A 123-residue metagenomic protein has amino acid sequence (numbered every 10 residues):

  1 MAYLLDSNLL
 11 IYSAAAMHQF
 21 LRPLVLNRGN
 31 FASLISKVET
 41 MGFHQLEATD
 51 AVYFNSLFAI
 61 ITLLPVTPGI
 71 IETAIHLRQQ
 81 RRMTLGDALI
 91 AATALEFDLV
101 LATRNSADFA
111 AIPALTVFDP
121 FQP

Functional and structural regions predicted by a protein language model:
M1-A32, G42-S56, P123: Short, well-structured N-terminal submotif of metal-dependent ribonuclease cores
L9-L10, S36, I70, L89-I90 (+1 more regions): Alpha-helix capping/helix-boundary segments
L10-I11, M41, A110, F118: Nucleotide phosphate-binding site architecture
Y12-A15, L63, A114: Short, conserved catalytic or interaction motifs in soluble domains
H18, K37, A51-F54, T67 (+2 more regions): A general structural signal for well-ordered alpha-helical segments in protein cores
V38-M41, N55-F58, I75: Amphipathic alpha-helical segments within well-ordered protein domains
T62-R104: Active-site neighborhoods of divalent-metal-dependent phosphate/nucleic-acid chemistry enzymes
A91, L95-P123: Acidic, PIN/NYN-like endoribonuclease modules and their adjacent C-terminal/linker elements
